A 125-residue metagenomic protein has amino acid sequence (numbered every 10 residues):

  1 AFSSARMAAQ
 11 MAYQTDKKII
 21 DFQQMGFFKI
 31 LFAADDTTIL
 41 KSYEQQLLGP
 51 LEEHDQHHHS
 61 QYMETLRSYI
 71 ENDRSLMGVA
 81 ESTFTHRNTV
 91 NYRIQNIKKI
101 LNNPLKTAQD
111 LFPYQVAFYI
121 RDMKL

Functional and structural regions predicted by a protein language model:
A1-L125: Cytosolic nucleotide-utilizing catalytic cores of signal-transduction proteins
